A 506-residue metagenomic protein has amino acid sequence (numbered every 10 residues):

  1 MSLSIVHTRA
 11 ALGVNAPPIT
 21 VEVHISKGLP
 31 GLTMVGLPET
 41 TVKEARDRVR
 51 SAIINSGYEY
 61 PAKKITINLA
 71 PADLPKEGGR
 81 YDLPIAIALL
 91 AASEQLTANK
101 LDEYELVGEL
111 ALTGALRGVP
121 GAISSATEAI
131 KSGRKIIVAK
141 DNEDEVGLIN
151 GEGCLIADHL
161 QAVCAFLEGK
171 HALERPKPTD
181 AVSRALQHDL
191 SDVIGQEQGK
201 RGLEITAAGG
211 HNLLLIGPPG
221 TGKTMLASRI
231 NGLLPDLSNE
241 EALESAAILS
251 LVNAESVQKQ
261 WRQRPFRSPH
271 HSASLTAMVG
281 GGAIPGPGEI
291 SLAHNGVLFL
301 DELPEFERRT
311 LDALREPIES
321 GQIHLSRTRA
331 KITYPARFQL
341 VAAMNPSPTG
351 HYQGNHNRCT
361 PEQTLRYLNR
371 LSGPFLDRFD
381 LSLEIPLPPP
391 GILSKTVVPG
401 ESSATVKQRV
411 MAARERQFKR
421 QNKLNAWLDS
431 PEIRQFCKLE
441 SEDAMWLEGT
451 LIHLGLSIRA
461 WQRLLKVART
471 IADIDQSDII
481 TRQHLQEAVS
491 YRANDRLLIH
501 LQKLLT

Functional and structural regions predicted by a protein language model:
M1-L214, P218-M225, W261, S326 (+2 more regions): Peripheral, non-AAA+ core regions of ATP-driven protein-machinery
V35-R46, P61, N68-G78, I284-P285 (+2 more regions): Basic, amphipathic alpha-helical bundle interface domains used for macromolecular binding and assembly
Y60-K63, K100-L101, K131, N150-G151 (+7 more regions): Short loop/turn elements that form and flank the Walker-type P-loop nucleotide-binding site in RecA-like NTPase cores
L112, L298-F299, E305-F306: Residues immediately C-terminal
E168-I205, G209, D236-I290: P-loop NTPase nucleotide-binding/switch module
L215-E255, S320: Walker A/P-loop
N295, D301-L303, A313: Walker B catalytic acidic pair
